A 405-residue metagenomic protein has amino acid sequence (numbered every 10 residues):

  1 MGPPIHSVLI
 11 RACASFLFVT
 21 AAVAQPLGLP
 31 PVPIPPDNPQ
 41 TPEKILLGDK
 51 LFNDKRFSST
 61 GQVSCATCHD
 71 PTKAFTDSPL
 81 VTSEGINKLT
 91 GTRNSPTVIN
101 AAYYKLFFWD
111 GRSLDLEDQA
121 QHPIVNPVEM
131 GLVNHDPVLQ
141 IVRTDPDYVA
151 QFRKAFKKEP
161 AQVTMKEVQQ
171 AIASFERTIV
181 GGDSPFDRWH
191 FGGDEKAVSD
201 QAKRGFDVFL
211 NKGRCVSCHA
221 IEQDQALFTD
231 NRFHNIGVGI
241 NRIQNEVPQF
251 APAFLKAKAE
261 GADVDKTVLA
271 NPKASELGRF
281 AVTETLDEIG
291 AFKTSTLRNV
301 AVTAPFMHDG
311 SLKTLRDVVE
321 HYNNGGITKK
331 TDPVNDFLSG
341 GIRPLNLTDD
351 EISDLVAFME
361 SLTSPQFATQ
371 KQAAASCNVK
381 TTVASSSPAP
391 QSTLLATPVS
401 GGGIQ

Functional and structural regions predicted by a protein language model:
M1-V8: N-terminal secretory signal peptides that target proteins for export/translocation
I5, V23-Q405: Periplasmic c-type cytochrome electron-transfer domains
R11-A22: Bacterial N-terminal signal peptides
